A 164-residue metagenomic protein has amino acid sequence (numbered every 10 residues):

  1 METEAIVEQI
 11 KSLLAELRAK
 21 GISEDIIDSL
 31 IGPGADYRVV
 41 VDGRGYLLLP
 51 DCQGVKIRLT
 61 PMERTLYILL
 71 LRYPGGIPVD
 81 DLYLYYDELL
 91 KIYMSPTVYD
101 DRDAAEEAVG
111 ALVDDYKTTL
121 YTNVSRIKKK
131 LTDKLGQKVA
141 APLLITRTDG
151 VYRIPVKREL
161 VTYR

Functional and structural regions predicted by a protein language model:
M1-E2: Preference for solvent-exposed, low-hydrophobicity sequence contexts
A5-E8, T122: Alpha-helix boundary/N-cap detector
Q9-I68, R72-Y73: Short boundary/linker motifs that mark transitions into or out of structured domains
E24-V41, Y121-R164: DNA-binding patch around the recognition helix
V55-E106, I127: Short amphipathic alpha-helical recognition elements used for nucleic-acid or partner binding across transcription
L59-Y67, V113-K134: DNA-recognition element of transcription regulators
D101-T118: Short, positively charged loop/turn segments that connect secondary-structure elements
